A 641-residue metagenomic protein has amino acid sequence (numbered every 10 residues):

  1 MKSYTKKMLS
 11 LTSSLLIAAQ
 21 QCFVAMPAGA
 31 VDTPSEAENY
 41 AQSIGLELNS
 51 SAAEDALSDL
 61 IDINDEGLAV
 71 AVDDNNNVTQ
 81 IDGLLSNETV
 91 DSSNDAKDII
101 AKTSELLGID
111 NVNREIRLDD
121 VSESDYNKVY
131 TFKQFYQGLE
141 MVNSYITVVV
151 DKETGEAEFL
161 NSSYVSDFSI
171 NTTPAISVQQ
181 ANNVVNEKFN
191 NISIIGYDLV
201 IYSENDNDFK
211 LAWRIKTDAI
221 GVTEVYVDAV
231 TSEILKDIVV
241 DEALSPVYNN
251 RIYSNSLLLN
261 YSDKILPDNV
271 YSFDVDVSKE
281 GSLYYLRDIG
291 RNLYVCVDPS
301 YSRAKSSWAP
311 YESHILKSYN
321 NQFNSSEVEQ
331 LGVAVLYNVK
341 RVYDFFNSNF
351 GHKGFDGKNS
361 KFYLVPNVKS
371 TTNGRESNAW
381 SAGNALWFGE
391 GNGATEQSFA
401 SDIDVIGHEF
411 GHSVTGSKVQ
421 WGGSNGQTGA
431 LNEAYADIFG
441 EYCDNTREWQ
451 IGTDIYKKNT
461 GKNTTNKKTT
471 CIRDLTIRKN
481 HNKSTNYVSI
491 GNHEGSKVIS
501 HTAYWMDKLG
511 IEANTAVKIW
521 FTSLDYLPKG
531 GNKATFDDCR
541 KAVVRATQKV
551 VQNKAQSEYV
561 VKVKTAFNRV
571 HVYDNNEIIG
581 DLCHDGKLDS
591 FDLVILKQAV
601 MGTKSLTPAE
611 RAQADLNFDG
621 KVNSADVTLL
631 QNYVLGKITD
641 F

Functional and structural regions predicted by a protein language model:
K2-K7, C22-I406, S413-N576: Zymogen propeptides/activation segments of proteases
T5-L16: Sec-dependent signal peptide hydrophobic core
M8, A19, F23-A30, N575-F641: Cellulosome-associated attachment modules in secreted, modular CAZymes
